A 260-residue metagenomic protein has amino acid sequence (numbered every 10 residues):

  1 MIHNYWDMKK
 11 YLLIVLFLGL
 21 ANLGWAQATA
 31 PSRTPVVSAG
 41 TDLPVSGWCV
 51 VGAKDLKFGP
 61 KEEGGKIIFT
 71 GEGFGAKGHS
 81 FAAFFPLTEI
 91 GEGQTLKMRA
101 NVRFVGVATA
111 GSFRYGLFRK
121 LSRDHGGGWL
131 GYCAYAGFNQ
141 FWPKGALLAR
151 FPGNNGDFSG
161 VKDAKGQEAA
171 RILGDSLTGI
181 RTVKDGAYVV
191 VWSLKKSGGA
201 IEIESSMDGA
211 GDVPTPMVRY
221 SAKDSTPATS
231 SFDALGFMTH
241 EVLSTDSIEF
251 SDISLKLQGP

Functional and structural regions predicted by a protein language model:
Y11-L20: Sec-dependent N-terminal signal peptides
Q27-D55: Extracellular carbohydrate-recognition regions
K57-G78: Short carbohydrate-recognition loop motifs
E72-D163: Secretory/extracellular carbohydrate-interaction modules and structurally similar beta-sandwich "look-alikes"
A100, R181-S221: Carbohydrate-binding surfaces in secreted/extracellular proteins
G153-V189: Short, aromatic/His-centered strand-loop micro-motif at the edge of beta-sheets
P216-E249: Flexible glycan-contacting loops in extracellular carbohydrate-active proteins
S244-P260: Extracellular, beta-strand-rich glycan-interacting domains
